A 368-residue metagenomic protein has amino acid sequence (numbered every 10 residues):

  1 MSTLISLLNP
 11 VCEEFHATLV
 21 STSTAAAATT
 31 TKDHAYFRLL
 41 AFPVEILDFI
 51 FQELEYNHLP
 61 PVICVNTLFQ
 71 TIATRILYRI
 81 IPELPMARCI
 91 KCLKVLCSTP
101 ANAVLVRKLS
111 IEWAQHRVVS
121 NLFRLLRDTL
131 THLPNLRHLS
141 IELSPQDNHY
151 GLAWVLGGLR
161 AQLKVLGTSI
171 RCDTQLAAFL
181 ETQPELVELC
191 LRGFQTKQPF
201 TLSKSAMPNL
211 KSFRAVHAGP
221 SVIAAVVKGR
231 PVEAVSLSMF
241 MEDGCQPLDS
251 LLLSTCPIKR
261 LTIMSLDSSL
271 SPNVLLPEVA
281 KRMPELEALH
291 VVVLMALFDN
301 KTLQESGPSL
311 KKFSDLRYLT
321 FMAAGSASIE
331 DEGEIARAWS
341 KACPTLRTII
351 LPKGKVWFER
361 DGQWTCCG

Functional and structural regions predicted by a protein language model:
M1-A41: CRL adaptor-proximal regions
T3-A17, L276-G368: Leucine-rich solenoid repeat modules
A35, L39, M86-S98, A114-C256: Leucine-rich repeat
A35-L122, A215, E233: Hydrophobic regular-secondary-structure patch
L40, V62, V118-L122, N148 (+5 more regions): A conditional alpha-helix N-cap/helix-loop micro-motif detector
Y56, E112-R117, P145, S265-S268 (+2 more regions): Short histidine/acidic/glycine/proline-rich micro-motifs that form metal- and phosphate-coordinating active-site loops
K108-S110, H138-S140, V165-G167, E188-C190 (+6 more regions): Conserved LRR concave beta-strand detector
R230-P308: Eukaryotic tandem repeat interaction scaffolds
